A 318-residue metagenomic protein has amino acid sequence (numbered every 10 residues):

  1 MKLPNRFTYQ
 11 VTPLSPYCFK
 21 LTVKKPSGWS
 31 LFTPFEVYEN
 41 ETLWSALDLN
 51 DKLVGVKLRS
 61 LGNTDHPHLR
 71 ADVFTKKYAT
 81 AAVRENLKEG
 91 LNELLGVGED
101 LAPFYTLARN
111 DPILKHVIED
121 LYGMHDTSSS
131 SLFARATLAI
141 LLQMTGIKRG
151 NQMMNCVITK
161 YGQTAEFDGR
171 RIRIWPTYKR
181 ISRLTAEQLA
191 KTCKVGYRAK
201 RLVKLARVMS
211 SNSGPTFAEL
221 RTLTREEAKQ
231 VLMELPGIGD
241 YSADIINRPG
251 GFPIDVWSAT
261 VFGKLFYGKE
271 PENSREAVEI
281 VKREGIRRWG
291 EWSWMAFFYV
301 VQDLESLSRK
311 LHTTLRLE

Functional and structural regions predicted by a protein language model:
M1-E318: HhH-family (HhH-GPD) DNA N-glycosylase catalytic core used in base-excision repair
